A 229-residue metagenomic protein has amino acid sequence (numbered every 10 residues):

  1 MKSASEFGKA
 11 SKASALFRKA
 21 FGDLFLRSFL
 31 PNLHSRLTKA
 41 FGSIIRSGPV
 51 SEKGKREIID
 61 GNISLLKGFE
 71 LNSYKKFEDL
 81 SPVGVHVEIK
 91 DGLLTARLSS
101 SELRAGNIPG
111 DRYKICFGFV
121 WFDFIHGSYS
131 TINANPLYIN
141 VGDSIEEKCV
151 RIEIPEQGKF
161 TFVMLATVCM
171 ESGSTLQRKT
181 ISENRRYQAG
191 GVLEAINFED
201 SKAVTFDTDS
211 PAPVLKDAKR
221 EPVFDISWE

Functional and structural regions predicted by a protein language model:
M1-K75, P222-E229: Long, polar/Ser/Thr-enriched low-complexity segments that form simple helices or flexible linkers at protein ends
K2-E6, L24, L176-E229: Surface-exposed extracytoplasmic segments
A4, A10-A15, A20-G22, A40 (+9 more regions): A sequence-composition feature that detects small, non-aromatic residues
S43-L193, F206: Charged linear interaction tracts used for macromolecular binding and regulation
